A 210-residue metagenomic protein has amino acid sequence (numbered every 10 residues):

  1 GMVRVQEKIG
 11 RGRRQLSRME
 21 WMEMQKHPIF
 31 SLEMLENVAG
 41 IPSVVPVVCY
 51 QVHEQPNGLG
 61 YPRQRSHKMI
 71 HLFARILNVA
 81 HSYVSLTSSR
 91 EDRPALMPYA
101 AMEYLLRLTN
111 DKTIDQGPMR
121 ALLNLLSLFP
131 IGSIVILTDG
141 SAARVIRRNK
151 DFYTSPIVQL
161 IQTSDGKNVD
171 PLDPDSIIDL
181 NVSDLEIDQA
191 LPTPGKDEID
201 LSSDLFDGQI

Functional and structural regions predicted by a protein language model:
G1-I210: Histidine- and acidic-residue-rich, metal-dependent catalytic cores
